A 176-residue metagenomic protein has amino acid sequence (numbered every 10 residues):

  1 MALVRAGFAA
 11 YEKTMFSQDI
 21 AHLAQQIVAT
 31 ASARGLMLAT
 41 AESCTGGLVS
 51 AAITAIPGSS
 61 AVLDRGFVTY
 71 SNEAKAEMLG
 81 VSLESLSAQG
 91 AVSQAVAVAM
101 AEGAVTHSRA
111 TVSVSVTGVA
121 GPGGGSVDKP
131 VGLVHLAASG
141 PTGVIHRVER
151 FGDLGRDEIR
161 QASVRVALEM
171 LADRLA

Functional and structural regions predicted by a protein language model:
L3-A176: Short alpha-helical segments enriched in small residues
